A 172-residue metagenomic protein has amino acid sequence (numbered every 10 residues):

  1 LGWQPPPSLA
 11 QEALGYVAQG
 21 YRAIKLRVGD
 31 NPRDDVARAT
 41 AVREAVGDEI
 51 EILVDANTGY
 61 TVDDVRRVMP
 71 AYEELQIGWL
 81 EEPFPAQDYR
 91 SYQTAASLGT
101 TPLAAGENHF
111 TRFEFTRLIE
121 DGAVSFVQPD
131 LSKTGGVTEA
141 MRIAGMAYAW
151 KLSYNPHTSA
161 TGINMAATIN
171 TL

Functional and structural regions predicted by a protein language model:
L1-G15, P32, V36: Active-site beta->alpha loop and helix N-cap motifs at the rims of alpha/beta catalytic domains
G15-R27: Catalytic domains of carbohydrate-active enzymes, especially glycoside hydrolases
L26-N164: Catalytic core of soluble alpha/beta enzymes
I169-L172: Active-site pocket-lining/capping segments in soluble small-molecule metabolic enzymes
